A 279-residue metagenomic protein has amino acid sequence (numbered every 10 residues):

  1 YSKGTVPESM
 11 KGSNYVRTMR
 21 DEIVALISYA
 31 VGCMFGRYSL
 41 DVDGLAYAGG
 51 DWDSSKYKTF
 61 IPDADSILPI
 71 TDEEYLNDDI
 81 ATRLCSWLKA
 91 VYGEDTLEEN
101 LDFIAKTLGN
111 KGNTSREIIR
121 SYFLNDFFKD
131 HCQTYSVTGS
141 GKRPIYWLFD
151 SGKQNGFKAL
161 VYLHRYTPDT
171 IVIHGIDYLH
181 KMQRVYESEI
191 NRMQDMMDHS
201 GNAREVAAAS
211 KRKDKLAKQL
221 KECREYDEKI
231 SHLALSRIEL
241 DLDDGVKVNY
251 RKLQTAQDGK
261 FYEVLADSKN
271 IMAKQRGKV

Functional and structural regions predicted by a protein language model:
S2-V279: Terminal accessory regions of large proteins
